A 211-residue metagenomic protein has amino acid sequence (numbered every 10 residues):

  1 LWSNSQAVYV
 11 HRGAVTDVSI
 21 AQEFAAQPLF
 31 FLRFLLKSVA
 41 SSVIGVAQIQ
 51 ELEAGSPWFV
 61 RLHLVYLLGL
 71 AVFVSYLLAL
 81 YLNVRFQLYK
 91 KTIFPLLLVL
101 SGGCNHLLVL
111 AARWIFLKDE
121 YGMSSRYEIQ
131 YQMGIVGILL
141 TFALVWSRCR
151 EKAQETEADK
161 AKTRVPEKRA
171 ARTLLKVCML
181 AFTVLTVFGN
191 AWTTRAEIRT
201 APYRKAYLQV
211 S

Functional and structural regions predicted by a protein language model:
L1, F86-I115: Transmembrane alpha-helix segments characteristic of polytopic inner-membrane glycan-assembly/cell-envelope
L1, P95, W146-A191: Signature aromatic-anchored transmembrane alpha helix within multi-pass, membrane-resident enzymes that catalyze glycan
W2-L82, L117, S125, Q132: Membrane-lumen/periplasm interface segments of multi-pass, membrane-embedded glycan/lipid transferases
A71, L97-L108, L139-F142, A181-F188: Lipid-exposed faces of alpha-helical membrane segments in multi-pass integral membrane proteins
Y76-A79, Q132-K152: Transmembrane alpha-helices and membrane-interface helical segments of multi-pass integral membrane enzymes
L82-T92, V165-A170: Membrane-interface helix-boundary motifs at transmembrane edges
S101-R126, L139, R148, K152: Flexible internal linker/loop segments at domain or repeat junctions
F116-I129, A171-S211: Membrane-embedded, lumen/periplasm-facing catalytic core of multi-pass transferases that use lipid-linked donors
